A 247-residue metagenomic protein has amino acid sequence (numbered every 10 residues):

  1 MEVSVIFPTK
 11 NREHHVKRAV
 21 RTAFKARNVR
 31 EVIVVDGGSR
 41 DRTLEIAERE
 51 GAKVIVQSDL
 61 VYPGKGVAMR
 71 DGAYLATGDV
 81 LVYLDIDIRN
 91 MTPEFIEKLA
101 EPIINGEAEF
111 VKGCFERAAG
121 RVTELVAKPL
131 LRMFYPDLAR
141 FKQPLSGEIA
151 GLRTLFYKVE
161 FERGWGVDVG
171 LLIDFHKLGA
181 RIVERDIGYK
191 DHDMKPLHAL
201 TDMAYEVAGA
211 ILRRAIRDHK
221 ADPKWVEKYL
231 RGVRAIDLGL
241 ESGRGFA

Functional and structural regions predicted by a protein language model:
E2-S4, G170: Cell-envelope/extracellular polymer assembly enzymes that use nucleotide-activated donors
N11-K25: Short, well-formed alpha-helical segments that are part of the catalytic scaffolds of diverse glycosyltransferases
V29, G78, G106-E109, G179-A180: Short, high-confidence coil segments that cap the C-terminus of an alpha-helix and link into the following beta-strand
D36-L44: A conserved acidic beta->alpha catalytic loop
L44-D71, L75: Conserved donor nucleotide-binding strand/loop of the catalytic core
P63, V67-D71, M91-L155: Acceptor/aglycone-binding surface of glycosyltransferases and processive sugar-polymer synthases
G78-R89: Short beta-strand-to-loop acidic/aromatic patch adjacent to the donor-nucleotide binding site
E162, V169-A247: Hydrophobic helical membrane-anchoring modules
